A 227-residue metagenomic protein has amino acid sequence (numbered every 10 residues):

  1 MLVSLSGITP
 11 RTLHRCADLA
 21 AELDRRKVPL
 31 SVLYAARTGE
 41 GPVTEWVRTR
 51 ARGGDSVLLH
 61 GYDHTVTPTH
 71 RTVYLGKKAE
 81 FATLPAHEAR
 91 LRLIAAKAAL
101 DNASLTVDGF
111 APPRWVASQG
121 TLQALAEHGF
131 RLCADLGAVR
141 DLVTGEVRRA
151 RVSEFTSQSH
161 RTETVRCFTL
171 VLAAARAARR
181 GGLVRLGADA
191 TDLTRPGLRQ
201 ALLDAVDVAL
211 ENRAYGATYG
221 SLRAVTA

Functional and structural regions predicted by a protein language model:
M1-S56: Active-site beta->alpha N-cap acidic-glycine motif
V3-L5, L30-V32, V57-H60, V107-F110 (+3 more regions): Hydrophobic faces of well-ordered beta-strands that scaffold small-molecule active sites in alpha/beta enzyme cores
I8-R15, L33-E45, A111-G120, H160-C167 (+1 more regions): Acidic-and-aromatic substrate-binding clefts and catalytic sites of carbohydrate-active enzymes
K27, S31, L132, L183-A227: C-terminal domain-boundary segment and adjacent tail
R50, S56-T69: Short, solvent-exposed beta-strand-terminating loops
V66-A86: Active-site gating loops and adjacent loop-to-helix segments of metal-dependent hydrolytic enzymes
T83-F155, T194, L198-R199: Catalytic domains of cell-wall/extracellular-matrix polysaccharide-remodeling enzymes, centered on de-N-acetylation
R151-D192: A conserved mid-domain beta-alpha-beta active-site/ligand-binding segment of alpha/beta enzyme cores
